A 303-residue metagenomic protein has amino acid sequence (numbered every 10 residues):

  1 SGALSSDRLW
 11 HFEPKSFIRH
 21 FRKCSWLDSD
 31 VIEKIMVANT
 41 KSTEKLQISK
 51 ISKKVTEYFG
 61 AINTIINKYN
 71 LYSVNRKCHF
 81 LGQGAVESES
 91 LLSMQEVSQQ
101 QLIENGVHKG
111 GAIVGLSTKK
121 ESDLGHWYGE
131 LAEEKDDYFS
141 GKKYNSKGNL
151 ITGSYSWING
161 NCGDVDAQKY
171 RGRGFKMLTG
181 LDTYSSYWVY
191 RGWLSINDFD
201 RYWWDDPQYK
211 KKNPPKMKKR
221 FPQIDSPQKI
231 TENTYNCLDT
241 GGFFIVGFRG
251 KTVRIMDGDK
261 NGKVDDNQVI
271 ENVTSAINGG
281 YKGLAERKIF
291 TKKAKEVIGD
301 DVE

Functional and structural regions predicted by a protein language model:
S1-I158, C162, Y190-N197, Y202 (+2 more regions): Cell-wall glycan-active module
Y58, Y170-R171, G180-T183, C237 (+1 more regions): Alpha-helical structural motif
R76-F80, R171, F175, T234-L238 (+1 more regions): Short runs of predominantly hydrophobic/aromatic residues within well-ordered alpha helices that form helix-helix
C162-Y170, E232-Y235: A general structural signal for short secondary-structure junctions and capping/turn motifs
A167, R171-Y187, R191-D198: Amphipathic alpha-helical interface segments
M177-L181, D239-G247, S275, G279: Short, hydrophobic/amphipathic alpha-helical patches that form generic packing surfaces within helical domains
I224-E232, N278: Active-site rim elements
K229-F243: Internal mixed-charge
